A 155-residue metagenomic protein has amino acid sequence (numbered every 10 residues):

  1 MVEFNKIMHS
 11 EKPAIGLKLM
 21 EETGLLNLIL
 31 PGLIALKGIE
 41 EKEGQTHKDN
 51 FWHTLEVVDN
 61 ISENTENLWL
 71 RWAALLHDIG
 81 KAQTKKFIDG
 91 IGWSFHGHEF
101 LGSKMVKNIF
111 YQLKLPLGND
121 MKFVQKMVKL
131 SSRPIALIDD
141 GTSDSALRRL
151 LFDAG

Functional and structural regions predicted by a protein language model:
M1-L75, I79-G97, L101-N119, P134: Glycine- and charge-enriched loop/helix tracts that form the active or gating conduit in phosphate/cation-handling
L101-G155: C-terminal structural cap/anchor segments
